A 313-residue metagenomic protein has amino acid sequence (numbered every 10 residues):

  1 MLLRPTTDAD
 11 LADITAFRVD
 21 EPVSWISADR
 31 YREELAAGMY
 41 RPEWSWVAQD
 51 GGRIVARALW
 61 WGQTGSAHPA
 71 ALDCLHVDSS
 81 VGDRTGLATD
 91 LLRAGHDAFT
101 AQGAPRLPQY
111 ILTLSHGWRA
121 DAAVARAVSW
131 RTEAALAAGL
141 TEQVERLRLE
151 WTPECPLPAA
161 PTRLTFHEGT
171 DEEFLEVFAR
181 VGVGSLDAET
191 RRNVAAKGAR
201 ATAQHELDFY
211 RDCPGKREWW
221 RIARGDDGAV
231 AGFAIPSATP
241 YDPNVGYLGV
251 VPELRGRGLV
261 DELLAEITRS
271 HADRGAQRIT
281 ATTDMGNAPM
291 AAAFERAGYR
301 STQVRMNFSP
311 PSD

Functional and structural regions predicted by a protein language model:
M1-R32, A159-R200: Short amphipathic alpha-helix that is part of the acyltransferase structural core
V19-P22, R30-G117, D226, A234-P243 (+1 more regions): Conserved donor-binding loop and adjoining core beta-sheet/short helix segment in diverse acyl/aminoacyl transferases
A36-R41, Y210-R217: Short loop/turn motifs at secondary-structure junctions and domain boundaries
A56, V144-E145, A231-G232, Q303: A structural microfeature
D83-T100, V250, G256-D273, A288-R296: Conserved acetyl-CoA-binding loop-helix of GNAT-fold acetyltransferases
R84-G169, F308-S309: Acyl-donor-binding surface of acyltransferase catalytic domains
R131, A135, F294, Y299: Conserved active-site tyrosine of GNAT-family acetyltransferases
P214-R224, V230, A234: Phosphate-binding active sites in nucleotide-utilizing proteins
